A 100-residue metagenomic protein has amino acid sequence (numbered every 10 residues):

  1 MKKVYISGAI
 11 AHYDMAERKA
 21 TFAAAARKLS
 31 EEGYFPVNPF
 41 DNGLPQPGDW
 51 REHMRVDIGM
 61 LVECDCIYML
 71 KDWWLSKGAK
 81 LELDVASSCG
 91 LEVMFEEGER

Functional and structural regions predicted by a protein language model:
M1-R100: Conserved catalytic or regulatory cores that recognize and/or transform ribose-phosphate-containing ligands
